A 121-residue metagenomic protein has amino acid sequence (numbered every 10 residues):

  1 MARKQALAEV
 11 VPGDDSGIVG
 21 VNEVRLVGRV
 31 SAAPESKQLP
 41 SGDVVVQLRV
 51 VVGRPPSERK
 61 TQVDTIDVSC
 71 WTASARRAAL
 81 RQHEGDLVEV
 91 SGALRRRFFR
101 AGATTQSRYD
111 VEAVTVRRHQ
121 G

Functional and structural regions predicted by a protein language model:
M1-G121: Single-stranded nucleic acid-binding surfaces, predominantly the OB-fold ssDNA-binding core
